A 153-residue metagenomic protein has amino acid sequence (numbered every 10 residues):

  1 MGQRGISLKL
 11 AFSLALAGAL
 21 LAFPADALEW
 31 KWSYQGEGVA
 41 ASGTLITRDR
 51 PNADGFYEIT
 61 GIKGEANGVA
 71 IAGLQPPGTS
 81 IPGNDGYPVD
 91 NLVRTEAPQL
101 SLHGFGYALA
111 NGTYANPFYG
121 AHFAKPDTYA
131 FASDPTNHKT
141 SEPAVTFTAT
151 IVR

Functional and structural regions predicted by a protein language model:
G2-F12: Bacterial N-terminal signal peptides that target proteins for export
I6, A15, K31-W32: Generic detector of short alpha-helix boundary/capping microenvironments and adjacent low-complexity segments
A11-L20: Bacterial N-terminal signal peptides
A22-P24: N-terminal signal peptide c-region/cleavage motif recognized by signal peptidases
L28-R153: Mature extracellular "passenger" or substrate-interacting domains of secreted, surface-exposed proteins
